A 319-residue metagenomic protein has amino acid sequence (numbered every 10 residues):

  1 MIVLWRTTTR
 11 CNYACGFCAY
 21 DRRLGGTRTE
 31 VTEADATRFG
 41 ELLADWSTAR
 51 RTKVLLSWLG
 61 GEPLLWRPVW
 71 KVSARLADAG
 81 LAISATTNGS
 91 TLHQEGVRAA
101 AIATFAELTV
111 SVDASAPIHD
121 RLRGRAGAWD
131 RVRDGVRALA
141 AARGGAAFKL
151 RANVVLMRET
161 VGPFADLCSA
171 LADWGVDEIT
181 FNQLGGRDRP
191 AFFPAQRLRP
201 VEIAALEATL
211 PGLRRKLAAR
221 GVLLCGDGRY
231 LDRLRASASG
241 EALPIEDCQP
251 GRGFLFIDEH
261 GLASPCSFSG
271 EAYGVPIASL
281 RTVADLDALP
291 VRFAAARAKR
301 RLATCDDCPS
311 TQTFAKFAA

Functional and structural regions predicted by a protein language model:
M1, D21, L243-I245, H260-A319: Flexible mid-to-C-terminal extensions adjoining Fe-S/redox cofactors in radical SAM and related proteins
M1-A99, A103-E107: Conserved alpha-helical substructure of the radical SAM core
R6, L24-V31, I102-E107, S111-F254 (+3 more regions): Radical SAM enzyme [4Fe-4S]-AdoMet core and its adjacent flexible, acidic and glycine-rich loops/tails across
A14, C18, A114, G251 (+2 more regions): General secretory precursor processing signal
R22, S47, R67, A140-R143 (+2 more regions): A general structural signal marking secondary-structure boundaries and capping sites
R38-L42, T209, R292: Charge-rich, solvent-exposed alpha-helical interaction surfaces
D45, Q94-E95, D227, L286-A295: Polar helix-capping/helix-linker motif
